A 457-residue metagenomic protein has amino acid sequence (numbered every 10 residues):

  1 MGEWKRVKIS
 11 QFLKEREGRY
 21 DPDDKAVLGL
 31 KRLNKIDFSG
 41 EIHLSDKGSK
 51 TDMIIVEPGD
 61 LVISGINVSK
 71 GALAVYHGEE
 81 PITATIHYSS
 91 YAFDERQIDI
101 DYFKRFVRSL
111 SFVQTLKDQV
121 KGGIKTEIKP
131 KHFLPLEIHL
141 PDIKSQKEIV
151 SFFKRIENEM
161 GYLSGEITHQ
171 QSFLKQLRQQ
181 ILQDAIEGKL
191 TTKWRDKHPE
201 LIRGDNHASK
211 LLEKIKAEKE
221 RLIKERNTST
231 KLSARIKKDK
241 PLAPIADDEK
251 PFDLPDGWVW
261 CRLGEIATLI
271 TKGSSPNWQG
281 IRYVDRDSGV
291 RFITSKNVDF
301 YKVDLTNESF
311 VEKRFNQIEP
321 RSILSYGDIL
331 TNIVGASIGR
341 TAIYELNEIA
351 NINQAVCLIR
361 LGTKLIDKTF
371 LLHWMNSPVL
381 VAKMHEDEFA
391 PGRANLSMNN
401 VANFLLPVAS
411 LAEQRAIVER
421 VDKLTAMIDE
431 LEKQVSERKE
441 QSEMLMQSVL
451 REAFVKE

Functional and structural regions predicted by a protein language model:
M1, M160-E200, E220-R235, K433-E457: Short amphipathic coiled-coil heptad-repeat segments
M1-Y20, P135, H139, I143-K147 (+7 more regions): Non-catalytic DNA-recognition/assembly elements of restriction-modification systems
G2, I66, I82-S89, G122-K144 (+4 more regions): A short glycine-rich beta-alpha junction/loop motif
V7-L61, A243-E249, G264-R282, K296-Y326: Sequence-specific dsDNA recognition surfaces
P22-I42, L61-S64, V68-T85, D101-R105 (+6 more regions): Short, ligand-facing micro-motifs at secondary-structure edges
E137, E148-Y162, L177, A185-I215 (+2 more regions): Short His/Asp/Glu-rich catalytic/ion-coordination signatures at enzyme active sites or charged loops
S145, F152, I156-E159, L163 (+10 more regions): Heptad-repeat coiled-coil/leucine-zipper interface motif in alpha-helices, recognizing the periodic a/d hydrophobic core
